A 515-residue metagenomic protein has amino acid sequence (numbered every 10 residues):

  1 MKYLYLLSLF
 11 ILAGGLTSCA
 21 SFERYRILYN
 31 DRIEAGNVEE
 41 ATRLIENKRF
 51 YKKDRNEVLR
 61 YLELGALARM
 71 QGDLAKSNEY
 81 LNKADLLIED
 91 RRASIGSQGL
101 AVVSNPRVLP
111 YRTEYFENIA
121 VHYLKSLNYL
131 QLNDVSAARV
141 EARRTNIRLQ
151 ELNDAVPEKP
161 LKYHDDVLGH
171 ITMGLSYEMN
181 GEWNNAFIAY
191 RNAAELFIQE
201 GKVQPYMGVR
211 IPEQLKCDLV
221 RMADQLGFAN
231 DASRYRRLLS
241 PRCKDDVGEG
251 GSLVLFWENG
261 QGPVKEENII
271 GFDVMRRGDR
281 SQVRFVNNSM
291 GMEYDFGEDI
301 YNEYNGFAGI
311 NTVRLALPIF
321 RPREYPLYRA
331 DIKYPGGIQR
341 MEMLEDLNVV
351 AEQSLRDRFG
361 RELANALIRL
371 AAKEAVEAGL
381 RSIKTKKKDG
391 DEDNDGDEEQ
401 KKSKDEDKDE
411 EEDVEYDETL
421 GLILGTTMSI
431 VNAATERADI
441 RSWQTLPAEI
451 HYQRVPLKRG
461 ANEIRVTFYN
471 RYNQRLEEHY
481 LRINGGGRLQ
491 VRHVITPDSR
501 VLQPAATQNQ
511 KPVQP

Functional and structural regions predicted by a protein language model:
G15-V38: Bacterial Sec signal peptide processing site at the extreme N-terminus
I27, E63, L67, E117-A120 (+4 more regions): "A position-specific structural signal for the A-helix of alpha-solenoid helical repeats
V38-E39, L74, V135, W183: TPR-repeat structural position
K53-E57, I88-Q98, Q150-E158, A194-S233: Boundary/linker segments of alpha-helical solenoid repeat arrays
E79-E89, R143-I147, G181-K202: TPR/TPR-like (Sel1-like) alpha-helical repeat modules
D391-P515: C-terminal soluble interaction/assembly domains
